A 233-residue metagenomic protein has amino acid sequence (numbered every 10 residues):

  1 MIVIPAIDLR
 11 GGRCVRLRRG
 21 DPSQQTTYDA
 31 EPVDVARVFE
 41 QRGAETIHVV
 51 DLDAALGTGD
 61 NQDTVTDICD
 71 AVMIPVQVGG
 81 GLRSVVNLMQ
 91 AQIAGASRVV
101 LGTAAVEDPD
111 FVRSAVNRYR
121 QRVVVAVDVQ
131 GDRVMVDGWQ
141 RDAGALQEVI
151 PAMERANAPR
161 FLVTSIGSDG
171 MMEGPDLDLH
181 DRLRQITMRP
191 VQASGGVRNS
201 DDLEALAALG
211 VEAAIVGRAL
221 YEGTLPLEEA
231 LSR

Functional and structural regions predicted by a protein language model:
D8, F39, I47, A91 (+4 more regions): Conserved, mostly hydrophobic/aromatic
G11-V15, R19-S23, M89-Q92, A96-D169: Conserved anion-binding
Y28-F39, S84-M89, R141-A152, L203: Short, acidic/polar
T46-T64, T103, L162-E173: Glycine-rich, proline-tolerant flexible connector loops at the mouths of alpha/beta enzymes
H48-D51, Q77, V100-L101, V124 (+2 more regions): Conserved beta-strand positions in the central sheet of alpha/beta enzyme cores
G59-T66, P109, Q140-E148, E173-R182: Charged helix-capping and loop-helix junction motifs
D63, V72-R98, D178-A213, A230: Catalytic cores of alpha/beta
F111-R118, L203, A207-L209, A213-R233: C-terminal helical cap(s) of enzyme catalytic domains, especially alpha/beta-barrels
